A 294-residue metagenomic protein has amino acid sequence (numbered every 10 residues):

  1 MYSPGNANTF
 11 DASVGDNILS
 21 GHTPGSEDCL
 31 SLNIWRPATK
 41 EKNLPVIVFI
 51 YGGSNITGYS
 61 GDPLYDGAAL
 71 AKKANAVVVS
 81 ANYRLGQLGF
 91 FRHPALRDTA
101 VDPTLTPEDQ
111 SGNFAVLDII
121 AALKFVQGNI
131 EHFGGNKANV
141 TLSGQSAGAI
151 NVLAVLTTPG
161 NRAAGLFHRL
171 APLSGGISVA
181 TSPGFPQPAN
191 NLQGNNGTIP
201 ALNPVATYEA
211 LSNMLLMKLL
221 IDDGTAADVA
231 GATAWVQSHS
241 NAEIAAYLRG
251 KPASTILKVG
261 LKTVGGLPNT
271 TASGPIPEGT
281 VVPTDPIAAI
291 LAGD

Functional and structural regions predicted by a protein language model:
M1-N113: Non-catalytic accessory segments of hydrolases
E27-C29, P94, A100-H132, P200-L216: Alpha/beta-hydrolase active-site loop
P45, N113, V126, F133-S146: Alpha/beta-hydrolase fold nucleophile elbow
G52, F114-D118, S146-I150, G175: Active-site loop->helix "elbow" adjoining a glycine-rich segment at hydrolase catalytic centers
N82, S143, T158, A171-S174: Alpha/beta-hydrolase-fold catalytic nucleophile elbow
G128, A154, S174, A180-D294: Substrate-access "cap/lid" subdomains that shape and gate the entrance to catalytic or ligand-binding pockets
A149-R162, G184: Short glycine-enriched nucleophile-adjacent loop and the immediately C-terminal alpha-helix near the catalytic center
A163-A180: A conserved short beta-strand
